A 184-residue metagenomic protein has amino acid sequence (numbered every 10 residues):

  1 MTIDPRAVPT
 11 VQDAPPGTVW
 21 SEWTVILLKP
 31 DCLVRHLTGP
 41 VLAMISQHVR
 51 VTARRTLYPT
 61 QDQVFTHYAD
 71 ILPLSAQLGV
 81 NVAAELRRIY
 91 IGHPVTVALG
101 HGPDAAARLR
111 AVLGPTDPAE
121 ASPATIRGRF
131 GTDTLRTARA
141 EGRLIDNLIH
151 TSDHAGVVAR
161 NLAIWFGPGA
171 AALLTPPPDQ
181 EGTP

Functional and structural regions predicted by a protein language model:
T2-P184: Non-catalytic terminal and connector segments of soluble metabolic enzymes
